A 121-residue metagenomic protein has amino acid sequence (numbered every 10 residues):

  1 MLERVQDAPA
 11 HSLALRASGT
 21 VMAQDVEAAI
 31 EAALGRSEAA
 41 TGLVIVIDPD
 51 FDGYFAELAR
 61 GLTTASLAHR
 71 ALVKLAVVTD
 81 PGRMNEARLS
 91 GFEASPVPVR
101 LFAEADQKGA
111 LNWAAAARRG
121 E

Functional and structural regions predicted by a protein language model:
M1-E121: Amphipathic, Lys/Arg-enriched alpha-helical "gate/interface" segment within cytosolic domains that mediates
